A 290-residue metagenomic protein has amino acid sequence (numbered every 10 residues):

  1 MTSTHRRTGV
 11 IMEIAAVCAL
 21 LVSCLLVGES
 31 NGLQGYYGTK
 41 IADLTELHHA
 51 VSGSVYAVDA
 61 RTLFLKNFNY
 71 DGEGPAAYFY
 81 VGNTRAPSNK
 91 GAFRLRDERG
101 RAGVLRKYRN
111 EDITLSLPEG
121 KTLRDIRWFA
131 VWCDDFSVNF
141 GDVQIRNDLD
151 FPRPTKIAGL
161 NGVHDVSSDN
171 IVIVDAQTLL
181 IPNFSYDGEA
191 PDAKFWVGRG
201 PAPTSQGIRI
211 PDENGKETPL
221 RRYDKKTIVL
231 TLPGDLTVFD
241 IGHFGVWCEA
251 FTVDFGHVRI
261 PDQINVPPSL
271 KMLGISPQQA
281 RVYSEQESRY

Functional and structural regions predicted by a protein language model:
M1-V10: N-terminal secretory signal peptides that target proteins for export/translocation
G9-G32: Cleavable N-terminal signal peptides of Sec/SRP-targeted secreted and luminal proteins
G28-D59, R94-R96, G100-G103, K107 (+4 more regions): Transition segment at domain starts
L63-N69, L179-S185: Short amphipathic, basic-aromatic surface patches that mediate peripheral association with negatively charged
Y78-Y80, K194-W196: Beta-strand signatures of extracellular beta-sandwich domains
T84-P87, G200-P203: Acidic glycine-/aspartate-rich tracts in secreted/extracellular proteins
N89-L117, S205-L232: An anionic, turn-rich surface loop/hairpin at beta-sheet edges that serves as a generic interaction/coordination patch
W128-G141, H243-G256: Short, exposed beta-strand-loop hairpins at the edges of beta-sheets in extracellular/periplasmic proteins
